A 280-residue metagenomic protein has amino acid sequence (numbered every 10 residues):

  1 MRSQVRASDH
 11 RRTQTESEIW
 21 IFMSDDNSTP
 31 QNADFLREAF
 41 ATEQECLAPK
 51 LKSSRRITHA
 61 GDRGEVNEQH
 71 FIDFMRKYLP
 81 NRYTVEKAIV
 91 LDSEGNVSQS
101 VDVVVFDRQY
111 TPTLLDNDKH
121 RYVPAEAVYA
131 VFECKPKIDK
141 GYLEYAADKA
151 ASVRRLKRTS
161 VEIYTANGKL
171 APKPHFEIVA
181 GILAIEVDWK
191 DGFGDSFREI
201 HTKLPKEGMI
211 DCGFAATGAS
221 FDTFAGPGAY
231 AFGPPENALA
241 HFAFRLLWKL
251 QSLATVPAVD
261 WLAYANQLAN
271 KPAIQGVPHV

Functional and structural regions predicted by a protein language model:
M1-F22: N-terminal amphipathic/basic-hydrophobic helices that include classical n-h-c signal peptides and signal-anchor
R6, W20-S100, V105-V280: Intrinsically disordered, low-complexity Ser/Thr/Pro/Gly-rich regulatory segments
